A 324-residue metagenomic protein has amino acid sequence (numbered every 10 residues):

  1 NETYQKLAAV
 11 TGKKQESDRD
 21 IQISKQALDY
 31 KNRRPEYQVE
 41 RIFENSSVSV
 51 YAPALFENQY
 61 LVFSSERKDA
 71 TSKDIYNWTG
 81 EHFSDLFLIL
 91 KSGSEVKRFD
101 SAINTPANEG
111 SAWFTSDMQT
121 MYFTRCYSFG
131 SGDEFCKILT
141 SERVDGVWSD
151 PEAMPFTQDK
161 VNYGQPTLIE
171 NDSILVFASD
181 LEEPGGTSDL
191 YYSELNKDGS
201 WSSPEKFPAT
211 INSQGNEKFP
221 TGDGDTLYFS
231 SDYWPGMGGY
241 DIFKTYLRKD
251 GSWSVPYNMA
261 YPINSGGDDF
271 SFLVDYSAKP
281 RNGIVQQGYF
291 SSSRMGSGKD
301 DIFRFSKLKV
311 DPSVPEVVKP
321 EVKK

Functional and structural regions predicted by a protein language model:
E2-K324: Short, conserved micro-motifs composed of acidic
